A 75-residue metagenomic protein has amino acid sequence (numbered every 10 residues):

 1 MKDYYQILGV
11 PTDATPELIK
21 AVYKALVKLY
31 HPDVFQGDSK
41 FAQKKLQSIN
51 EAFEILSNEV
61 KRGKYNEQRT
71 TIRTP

Functional and structural regions predicted by a protein language model:
M1, A14-Y30, V34, K40-T70: J-domain helical core
Y5-G9: Primarily EF-hand calcium-binding motifs
T74-P75: Charged, helix-prone or intrinsically disordered regulatory segments positioned adjacent to compact structured domains
